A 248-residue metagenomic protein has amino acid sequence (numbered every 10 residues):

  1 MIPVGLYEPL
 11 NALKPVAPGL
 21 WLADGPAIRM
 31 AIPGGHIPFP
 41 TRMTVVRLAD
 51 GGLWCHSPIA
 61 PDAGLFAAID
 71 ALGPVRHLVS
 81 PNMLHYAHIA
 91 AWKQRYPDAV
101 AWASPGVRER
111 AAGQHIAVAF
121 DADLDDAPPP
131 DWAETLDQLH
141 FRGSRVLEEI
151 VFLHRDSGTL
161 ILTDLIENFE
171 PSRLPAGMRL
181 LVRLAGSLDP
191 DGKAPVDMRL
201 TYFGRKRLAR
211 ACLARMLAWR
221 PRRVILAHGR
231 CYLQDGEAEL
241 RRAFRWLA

Functional and structural regions predicted by a protein language model:
M1-P58, I116-L184, A211-C212: Catalytic core of the metallo-beta-lactamase
A17-P18, R29-M30, I59-A60, H77 (+3 more regions): Cap/insert and terminal regions of metallo-dependent hydrolase folds
A49-G52, D70-R76, R222: Short, surface-exposed connector motifs at secondary-structure boundaries
H56-S57, R76-N82, W102-S104, I161-T163 (+1 more regions): Active-site neighborhood of phospho(di)ester-bond hydrolases with catalytic His/Asp-centered motifs
A63: N-terminal active-site wall of soluble small-molecule enzyme domains
F66-D131: Active-site HxH/HxHxD metal-binding segment of metal-dependent hydrolases
P74, E148, S157, P221-R222: Short coil/turn segments at beta-strand junctions that form active-site/ligand-binding loops
H85, E167, C231: Short active-site segment of divalent metal-dependent hydrolases/proteases that encodes the spacing between
